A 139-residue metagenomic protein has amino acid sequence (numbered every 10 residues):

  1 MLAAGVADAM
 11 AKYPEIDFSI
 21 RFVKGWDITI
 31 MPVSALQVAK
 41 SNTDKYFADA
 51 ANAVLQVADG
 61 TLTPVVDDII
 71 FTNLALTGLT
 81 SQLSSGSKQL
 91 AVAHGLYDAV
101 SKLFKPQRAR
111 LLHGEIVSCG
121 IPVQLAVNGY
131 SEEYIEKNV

Functional and structural regions predicted by a protein language model:
M1-A35: A glycine/threonine-rich phosphate-anchoring loop and its flanking beta-alpha core in nucleotide/phosphate-binding
D27-E136: Active-site segments that bind and position negatively charged phosphate/pyrophosphate groups
